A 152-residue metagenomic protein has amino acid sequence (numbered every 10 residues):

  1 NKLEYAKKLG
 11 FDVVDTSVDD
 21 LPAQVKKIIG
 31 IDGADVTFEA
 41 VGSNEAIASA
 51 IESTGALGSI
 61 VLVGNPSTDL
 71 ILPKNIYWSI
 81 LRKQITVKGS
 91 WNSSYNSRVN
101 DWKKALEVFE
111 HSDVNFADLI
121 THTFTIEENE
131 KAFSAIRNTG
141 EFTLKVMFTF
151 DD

Functional and structural regions predicted by a protein language model:
N1-S49: Adenosine-nucleotide cofactor-binding segment
T16-D20, V41-G42, S97, T121-E128: Short beta->alpha linker loops
P22-A23, K27, I31, L70-I120 (+1 more regions): C-terminal substrate-binding/catalytic core of Rossmann-like NAD(P)-dependent dehydrogenases/reductases
I47-A48, D69-I71: Glycine/Thr-rich phosphate-binding loops of Rossmann-like dinucleotide-binding domains
A48-E52, D101-D152: C-terminal hydrophobic helical "lid"/dimerization subdomain of Rossmann-like NAD(P)H-dependent oxidoreductases
T54-A56: Helix-to-beta-strand junctions that scaffold the AdoMet/dcAdoMet cofactor pocket in Class I SAM-dependent enzymes
G58-S59, I85: Glycine-centered, small-residue-biased loops immediately flanking beta-strands in adenine/cofactor-binding cores
V63-G64: Acidic carboxylate diad motif detector
